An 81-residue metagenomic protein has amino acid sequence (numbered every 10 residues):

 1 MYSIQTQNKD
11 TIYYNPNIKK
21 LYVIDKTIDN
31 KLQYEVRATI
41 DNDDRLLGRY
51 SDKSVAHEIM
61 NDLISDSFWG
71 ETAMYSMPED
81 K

Functional and structural regions predicted by a protein language model:
M1-K81: Eukaryotic intrinsically disordered, low-complexity regulatory linkers and tails enriched in Ser/Thr/Pro
